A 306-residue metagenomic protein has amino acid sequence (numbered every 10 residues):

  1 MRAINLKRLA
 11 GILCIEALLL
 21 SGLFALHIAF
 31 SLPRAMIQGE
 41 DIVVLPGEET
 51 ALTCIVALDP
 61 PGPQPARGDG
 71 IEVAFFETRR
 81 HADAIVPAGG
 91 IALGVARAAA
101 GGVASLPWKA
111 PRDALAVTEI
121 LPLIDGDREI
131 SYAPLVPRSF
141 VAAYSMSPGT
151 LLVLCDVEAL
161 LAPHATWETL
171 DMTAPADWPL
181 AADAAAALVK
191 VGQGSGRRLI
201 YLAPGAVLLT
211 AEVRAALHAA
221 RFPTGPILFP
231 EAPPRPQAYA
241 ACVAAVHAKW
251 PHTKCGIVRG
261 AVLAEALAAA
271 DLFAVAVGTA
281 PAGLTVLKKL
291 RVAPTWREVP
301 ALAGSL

Functional and structural regions predicted by a protein language model:
R2-A142: Intrinsically disordered, serine/threonine/proline
L26-L32, R79-D83, L115, A181 (+2 more regions): C-terminal cap/substrate-recognition subdomain and adjoining C-terminal extension of metal-dependent phosphatase-like
E119, E129, P163, W167-E168 (+1 more regions): Glycine-rich short-loop/terminal segments
I124-G126, L161, G205, E231: A mature extracytoplasmic/lumenal domain signature
E129-L151, V157, L170-D171: Short beta-strand elements
L151-E168, L267: Asp-based phosphoryl-transfer active-site loop
P163-D171, G225-L228: Gly-rich Lys/Arg/Thr-decorated short loops/hinges at beta-loop-alpha junctions or inter-strand turns that position
M172-L199, T210-A211, Q237: Short, acidic loop-to-helix structural element flanking the phosphoryl-transfer center in phosphate-processing enzymes
